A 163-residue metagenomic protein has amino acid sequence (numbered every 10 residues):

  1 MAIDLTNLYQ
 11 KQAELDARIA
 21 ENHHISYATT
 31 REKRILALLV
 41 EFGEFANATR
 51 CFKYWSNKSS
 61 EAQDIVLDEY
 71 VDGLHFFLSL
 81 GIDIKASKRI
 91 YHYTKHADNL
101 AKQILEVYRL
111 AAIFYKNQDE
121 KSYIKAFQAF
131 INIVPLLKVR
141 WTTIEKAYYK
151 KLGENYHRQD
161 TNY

Functional and structural regions predicted by a protein language model:
M1-Y163: Flexible "arm" and connector segments at domain edges
